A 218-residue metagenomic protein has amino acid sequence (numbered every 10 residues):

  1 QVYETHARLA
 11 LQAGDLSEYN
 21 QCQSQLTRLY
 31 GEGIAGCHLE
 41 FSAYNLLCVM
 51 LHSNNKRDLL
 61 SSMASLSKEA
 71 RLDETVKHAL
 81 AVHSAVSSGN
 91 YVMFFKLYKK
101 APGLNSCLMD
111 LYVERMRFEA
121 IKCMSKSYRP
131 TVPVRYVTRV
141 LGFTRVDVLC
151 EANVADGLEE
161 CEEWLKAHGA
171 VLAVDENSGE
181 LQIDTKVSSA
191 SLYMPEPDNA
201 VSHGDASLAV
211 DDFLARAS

Functional and structural regions predicted by a protein language model:
E4-T5, R135: Short alpha-helical basic/polar micro-motif
T5, L9-A10, C48-V49: Residue-level signature for tetratricopeptide repeat
D15-P195: Alpha-helical scaffold segments of alpha-solenoid architecture
S178-S218: C-terminal engagement modules used by replication, chromatin/transcription, nuclear envelope/ESCRT, and ubiquitin
